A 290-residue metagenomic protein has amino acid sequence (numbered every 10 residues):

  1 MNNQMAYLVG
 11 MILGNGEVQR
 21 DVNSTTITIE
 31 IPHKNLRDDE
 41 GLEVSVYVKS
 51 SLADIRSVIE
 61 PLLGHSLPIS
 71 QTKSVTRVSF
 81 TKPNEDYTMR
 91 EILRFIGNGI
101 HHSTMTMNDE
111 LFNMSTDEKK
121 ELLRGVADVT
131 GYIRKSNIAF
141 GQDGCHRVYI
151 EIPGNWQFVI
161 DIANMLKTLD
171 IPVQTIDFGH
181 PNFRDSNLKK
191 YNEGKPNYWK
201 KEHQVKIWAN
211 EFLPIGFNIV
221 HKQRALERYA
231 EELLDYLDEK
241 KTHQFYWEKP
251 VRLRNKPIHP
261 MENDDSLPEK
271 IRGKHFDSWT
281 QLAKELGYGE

Functional and structural regions predicted by a protein language model:
M1-E290: Internal intein/HINT superfamily modules and their associated LAGLIDADG
